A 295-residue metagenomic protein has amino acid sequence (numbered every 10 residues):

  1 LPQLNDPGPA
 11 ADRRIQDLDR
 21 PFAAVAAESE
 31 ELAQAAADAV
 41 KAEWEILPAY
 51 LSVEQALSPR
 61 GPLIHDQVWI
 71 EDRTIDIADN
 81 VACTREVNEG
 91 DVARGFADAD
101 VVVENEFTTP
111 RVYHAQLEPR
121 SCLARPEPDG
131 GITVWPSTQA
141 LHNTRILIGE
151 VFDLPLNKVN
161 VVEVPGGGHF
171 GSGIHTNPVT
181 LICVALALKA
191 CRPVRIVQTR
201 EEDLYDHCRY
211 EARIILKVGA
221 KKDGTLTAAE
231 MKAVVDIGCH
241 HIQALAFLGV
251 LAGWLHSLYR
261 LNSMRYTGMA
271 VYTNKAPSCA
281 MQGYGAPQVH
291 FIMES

Functional and structural regions predicted by a protein language model:
L1-S295: Structural alpha/beta core scaffold segments of enzyme domains
